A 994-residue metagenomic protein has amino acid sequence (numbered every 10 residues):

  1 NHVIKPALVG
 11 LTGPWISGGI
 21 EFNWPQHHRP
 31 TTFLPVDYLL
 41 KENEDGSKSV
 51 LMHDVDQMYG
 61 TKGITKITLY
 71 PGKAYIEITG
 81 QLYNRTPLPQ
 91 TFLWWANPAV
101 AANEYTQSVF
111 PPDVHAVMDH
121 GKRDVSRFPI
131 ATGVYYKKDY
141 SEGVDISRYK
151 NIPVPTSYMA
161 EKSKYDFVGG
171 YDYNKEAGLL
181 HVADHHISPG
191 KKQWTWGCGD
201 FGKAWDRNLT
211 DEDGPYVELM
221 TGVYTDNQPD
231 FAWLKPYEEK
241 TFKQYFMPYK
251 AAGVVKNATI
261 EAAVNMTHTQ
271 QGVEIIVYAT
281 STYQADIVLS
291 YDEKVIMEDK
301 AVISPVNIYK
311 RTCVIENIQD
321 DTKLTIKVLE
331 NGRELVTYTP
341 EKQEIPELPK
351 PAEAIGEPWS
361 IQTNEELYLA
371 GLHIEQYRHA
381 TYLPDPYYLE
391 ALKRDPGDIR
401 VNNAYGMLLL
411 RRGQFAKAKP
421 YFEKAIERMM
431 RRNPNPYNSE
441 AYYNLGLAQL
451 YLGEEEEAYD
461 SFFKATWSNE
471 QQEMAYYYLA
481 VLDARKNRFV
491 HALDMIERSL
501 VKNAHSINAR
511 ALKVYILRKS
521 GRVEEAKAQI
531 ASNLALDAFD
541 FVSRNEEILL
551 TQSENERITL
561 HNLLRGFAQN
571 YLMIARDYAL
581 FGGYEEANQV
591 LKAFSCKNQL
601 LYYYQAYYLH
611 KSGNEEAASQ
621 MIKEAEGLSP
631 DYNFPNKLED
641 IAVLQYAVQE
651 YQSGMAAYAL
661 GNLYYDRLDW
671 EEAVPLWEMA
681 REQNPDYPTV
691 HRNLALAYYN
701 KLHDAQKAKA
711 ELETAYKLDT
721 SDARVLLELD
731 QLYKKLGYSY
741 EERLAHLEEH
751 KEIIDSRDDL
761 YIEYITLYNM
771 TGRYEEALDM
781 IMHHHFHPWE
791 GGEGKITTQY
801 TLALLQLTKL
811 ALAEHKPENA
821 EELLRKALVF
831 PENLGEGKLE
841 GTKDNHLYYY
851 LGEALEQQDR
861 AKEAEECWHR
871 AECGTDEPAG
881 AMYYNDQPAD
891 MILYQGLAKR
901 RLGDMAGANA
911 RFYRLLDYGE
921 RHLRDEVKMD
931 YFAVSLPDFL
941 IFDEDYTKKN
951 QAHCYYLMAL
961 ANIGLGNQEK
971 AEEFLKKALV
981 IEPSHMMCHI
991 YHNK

Functional and structural regions predicted by a protein language model:
N1-H2, A74, R85-L93, N97-E239 (+1 more regions): A contiguous, surface-exposed recognition patch within enzymatic or periplasmic domains that forms
G18-A74, K203-A232, P236: Extended, loop-rich substrate-binding clefts of extracytoplasmic carbohydrate-active enzymes
V255-Q362, A535, F541-N545, L549-T559 (+5 more regions): Long, contiguous interaction/recruitment modules in multidomain scaffold/adaptor proteins
E365-E366, R400, E440, M474 (+14 more regions): Start-of-helix register in tetratricopeptide repeats
P384, A418, A458, A492 (+11 more regions): Single-residue signature of alpha-solenoid repeat helices
R394, R428-P434, S468, K502 (+13 more regions): Structural marker of alpha-solenoid helical repeat scaffolds
